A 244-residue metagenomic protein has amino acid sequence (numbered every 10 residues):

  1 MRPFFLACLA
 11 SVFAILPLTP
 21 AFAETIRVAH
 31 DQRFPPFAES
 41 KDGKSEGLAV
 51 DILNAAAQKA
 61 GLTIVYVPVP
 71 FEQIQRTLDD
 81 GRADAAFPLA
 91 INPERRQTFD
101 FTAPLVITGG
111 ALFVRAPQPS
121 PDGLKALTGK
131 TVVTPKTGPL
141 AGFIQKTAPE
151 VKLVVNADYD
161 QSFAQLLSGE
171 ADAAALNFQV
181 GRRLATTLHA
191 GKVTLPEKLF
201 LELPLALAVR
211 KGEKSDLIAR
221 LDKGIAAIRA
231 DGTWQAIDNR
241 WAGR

Functional and structural regions predicted by a protein language model:
A7-P20: Bacterial N-terminal signal peptides
A23-P93, Q97, V155, R220 (+2 more regions): Extracytoplasmic small-molecule ligand-binding "clamshell" domains of the periplasmic binding protein/Venus flytrap
D31-Q32, V106-V114, A185-A226, G243-R244: Periplasmic-binding protein-like
L48, I52, G123-A126, N177 (+2 more regions): Short amphipathic alpha-helical coupling segments at ligand-binding clamshell hinges and other catalytic/signaling
T63, P139-N156, K192-L195, I225-R244: Ligand-binding clefts/hinges and TM-proximal coupling segments of bilobed small-molecule sensing domains
V67, E72-D84, D100, K125-A126 (+2 more regions): Short helices/loops that flank or line small-molecule/ion binding pockets
L89-T98, F143-K146, D172-L201: A ligand-binding cleft/hinge motif common to bilobed small-molecule-binding domains
V114-V132: Flexible hinge/capping segments at coil-to-helix
